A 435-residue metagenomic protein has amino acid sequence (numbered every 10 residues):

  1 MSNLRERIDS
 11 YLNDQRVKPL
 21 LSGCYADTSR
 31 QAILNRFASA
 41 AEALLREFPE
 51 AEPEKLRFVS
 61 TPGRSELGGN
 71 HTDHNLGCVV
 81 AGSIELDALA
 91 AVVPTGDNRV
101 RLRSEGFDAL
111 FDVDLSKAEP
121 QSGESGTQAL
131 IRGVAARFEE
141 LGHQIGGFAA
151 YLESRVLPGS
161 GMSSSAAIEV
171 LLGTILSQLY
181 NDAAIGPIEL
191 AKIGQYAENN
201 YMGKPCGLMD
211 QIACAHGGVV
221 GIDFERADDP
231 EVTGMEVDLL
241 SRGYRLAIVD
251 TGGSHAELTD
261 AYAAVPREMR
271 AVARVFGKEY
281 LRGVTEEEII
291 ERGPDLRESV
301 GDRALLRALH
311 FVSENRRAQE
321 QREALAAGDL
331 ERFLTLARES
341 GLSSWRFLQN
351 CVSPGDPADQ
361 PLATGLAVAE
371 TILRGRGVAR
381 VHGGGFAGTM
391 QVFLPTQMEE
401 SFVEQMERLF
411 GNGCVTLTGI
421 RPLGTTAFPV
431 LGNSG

Functional and structural regions predicted by a protein language model:
M1-V59, L89, V93-E124, G221-R380 (+1 more regions): C-terminal nucleotide
L76-G96, H216: Structural signature of FAD isoalloxazine-binding scaffolds in flavoprotein oxidoreductases
S83-E85, M162-D182, Q391-L394: DPxDG-like acidic metal-binding loop motif
R101-R103, G147-S154, A184-Y196, L334-E339 (+1 more regions): Beta-strand segments within the central parallel beta-sheet cores of soluble alpha/beta enzyme folds
A135-P158: Glycine- and acidic-rich phosphate- and metal-coordinating loops
E140-F148, L176-L190, T396-L409: Phosphate-handling active-site elements
